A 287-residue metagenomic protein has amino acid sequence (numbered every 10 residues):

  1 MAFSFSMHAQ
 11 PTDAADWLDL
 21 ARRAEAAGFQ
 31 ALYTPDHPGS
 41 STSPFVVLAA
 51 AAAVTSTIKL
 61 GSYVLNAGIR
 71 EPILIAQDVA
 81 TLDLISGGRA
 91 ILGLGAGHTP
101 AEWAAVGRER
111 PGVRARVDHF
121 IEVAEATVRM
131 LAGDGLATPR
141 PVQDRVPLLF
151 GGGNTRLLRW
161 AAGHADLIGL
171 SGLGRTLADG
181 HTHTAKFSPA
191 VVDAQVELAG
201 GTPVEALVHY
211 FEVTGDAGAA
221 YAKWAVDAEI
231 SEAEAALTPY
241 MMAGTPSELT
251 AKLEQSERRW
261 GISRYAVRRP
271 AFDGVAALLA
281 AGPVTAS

Functional and structural regions predicted by a protein language model:
M1-S287: Active-site-adjacent structural elements that line small-molecule/cofactor binding pockets in enzymes
